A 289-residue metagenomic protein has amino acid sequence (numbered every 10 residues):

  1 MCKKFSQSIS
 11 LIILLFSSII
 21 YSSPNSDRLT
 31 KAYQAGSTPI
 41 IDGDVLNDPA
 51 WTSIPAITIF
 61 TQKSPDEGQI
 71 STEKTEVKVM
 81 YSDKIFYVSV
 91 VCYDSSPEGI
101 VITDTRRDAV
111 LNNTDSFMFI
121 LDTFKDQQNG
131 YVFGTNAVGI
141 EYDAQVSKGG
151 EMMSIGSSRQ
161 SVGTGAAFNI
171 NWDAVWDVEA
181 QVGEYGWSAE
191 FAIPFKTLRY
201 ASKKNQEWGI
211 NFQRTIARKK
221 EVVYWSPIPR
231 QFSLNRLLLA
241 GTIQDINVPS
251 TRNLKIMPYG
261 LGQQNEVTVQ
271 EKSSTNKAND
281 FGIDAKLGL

Functional and structural regions predicted by a protein language model:
M1-C2, I19-Y21: Intervening/peripheral non-core polypeptide segments
M1-S10: Bacterial N-terminal signal peptides that target proteins for export
I9-S18: Bacterial N-terminal signal peptides
Y21-L289: Structural preference for beta-rich elements and adjacent junctions enriched in aromatics
